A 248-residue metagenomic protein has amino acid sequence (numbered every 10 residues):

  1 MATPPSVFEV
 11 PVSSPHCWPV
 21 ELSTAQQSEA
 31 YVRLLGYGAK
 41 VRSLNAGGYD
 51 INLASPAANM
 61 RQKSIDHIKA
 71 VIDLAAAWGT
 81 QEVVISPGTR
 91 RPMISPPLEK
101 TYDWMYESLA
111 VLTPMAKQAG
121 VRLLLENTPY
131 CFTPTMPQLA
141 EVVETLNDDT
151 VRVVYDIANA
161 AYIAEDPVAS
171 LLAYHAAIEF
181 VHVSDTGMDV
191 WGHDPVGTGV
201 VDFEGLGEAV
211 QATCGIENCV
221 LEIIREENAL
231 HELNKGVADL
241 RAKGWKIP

Functional and structural regions predicted by a protein language model:
M1-A77, A110, D148, N234-P248: N-terminal pre-domain/capping segments
A2, Y37-G38, A119, D149 (+2 more regions): Structured helix-beta-strand junction loops
S6-F8, V41-A46, V83-I85, L123-L125 (+3 more regions): Hydrophobic faces of well-ordered beta-strands that scaffold small-molecule active sites in alpha/beta enzyme cores
P11-S13, A46-Y49, G88-R90, E126-Y130 (+3 more regions): Active-site beta-loop-alpha junctions enriched in small/polar residues
S14-W18, D50-S55, R91-P96, Y162-I163 (+1 more regions): A short acidic, helix-capping loop that chelates divalent metal ions and anchors anionic groups
V20-Q27, R61, I65, S95-Y102 (+5 more regions): Flexible, glycine- and charge-enriched loops at secondary-structure boundaries
R33-G36, I51-V153: Active-site acidic/histidine proton-transfer and metal-coordination neighborhood in alpha/beta enzyme cores
M136-Y155, N159-P248: Histidine-acidic metal/acid-base catalytic patches
